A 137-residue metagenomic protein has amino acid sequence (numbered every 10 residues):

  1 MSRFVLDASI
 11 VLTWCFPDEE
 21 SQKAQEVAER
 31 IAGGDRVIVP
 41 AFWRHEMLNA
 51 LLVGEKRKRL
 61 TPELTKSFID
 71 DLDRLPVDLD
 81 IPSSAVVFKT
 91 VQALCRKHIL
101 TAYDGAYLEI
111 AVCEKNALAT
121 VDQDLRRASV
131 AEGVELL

Functional and structural regions predicted by a protein language model:
M1-F42, G54, K58-S67, E132-E135: Short, well-structured N-terminal submotif of metal-dependent ribonuclease cores
M1-R3, D80, L108-L137: Acidic, PIN/NYN-like endoribonuclease modules and their adjacent C-terminal/linker elements
L6, V39, A102-G105, T120: Short beta-strand scaffold positions
I10, W43, V86-V87, Y107 (+1 more regions): Alpha-helix capping/helix-boundary segments
A41-R44, L64-K97: Acidic catalytic patch
T61-P62, L79, Y103-D104: Short, structured loop/turn "capping" segments at alpha-beta junctions
